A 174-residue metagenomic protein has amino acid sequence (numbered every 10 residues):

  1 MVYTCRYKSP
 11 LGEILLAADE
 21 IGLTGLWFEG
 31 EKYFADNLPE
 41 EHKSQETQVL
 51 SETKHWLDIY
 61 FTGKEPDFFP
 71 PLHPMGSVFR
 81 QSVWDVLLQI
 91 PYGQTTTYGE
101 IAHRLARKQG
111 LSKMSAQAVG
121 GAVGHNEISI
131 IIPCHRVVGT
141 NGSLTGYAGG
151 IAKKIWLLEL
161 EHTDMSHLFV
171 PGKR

Functional and structural regions predicted by a protein language model:
M1-T24: DNA-contacting interfaces and partner/effector-binding or oligomerization modules in DNA-centric proteins
Y3-P10, H55, K64-R174: Nucleic acid-binding interface residues in structured DNA/RNA-binding domains, emphasizing the DNA-engaging scaffolds
L15-L16, G25, T97, G146: A sequence-level detector of short linear motifs
A18-F69: Compact structured core domains
